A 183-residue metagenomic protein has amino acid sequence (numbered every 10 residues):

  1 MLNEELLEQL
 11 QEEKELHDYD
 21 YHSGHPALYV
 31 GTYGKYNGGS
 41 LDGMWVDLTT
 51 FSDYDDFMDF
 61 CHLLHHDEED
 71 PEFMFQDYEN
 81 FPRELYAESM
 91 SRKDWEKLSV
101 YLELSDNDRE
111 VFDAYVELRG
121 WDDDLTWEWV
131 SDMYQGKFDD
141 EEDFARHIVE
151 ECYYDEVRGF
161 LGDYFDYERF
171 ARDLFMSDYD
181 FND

Functional and structural regions predicted by a protein language model:
M1-D183: Acidic interaction surfaces
